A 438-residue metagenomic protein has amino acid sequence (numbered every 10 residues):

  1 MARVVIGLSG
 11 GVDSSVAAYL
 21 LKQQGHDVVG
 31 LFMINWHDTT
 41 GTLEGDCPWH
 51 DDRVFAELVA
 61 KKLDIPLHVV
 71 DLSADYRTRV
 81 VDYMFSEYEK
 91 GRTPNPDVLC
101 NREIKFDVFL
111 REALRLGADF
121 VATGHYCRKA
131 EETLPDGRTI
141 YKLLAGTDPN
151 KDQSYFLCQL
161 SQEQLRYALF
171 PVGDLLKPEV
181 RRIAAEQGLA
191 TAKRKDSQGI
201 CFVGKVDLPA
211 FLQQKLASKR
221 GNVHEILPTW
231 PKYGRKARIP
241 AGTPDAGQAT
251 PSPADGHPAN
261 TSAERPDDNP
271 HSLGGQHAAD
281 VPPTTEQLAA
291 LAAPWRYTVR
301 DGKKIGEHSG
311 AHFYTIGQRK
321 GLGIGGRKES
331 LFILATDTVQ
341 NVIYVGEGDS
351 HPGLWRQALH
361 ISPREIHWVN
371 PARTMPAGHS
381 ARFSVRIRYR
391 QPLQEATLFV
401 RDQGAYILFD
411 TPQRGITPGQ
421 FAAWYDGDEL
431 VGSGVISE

Functional and structural regions predicted by a protein language model:
M1-Q159, L169, K177-E186, K232-Y233 (+2 more regions): ATP-dependent adenylation/nucleotidyltransferase module used to activate substrates
A122-C127, T133-L134, T139-E438: AMP-forming adenylation/ATP pyrophosphatase catalytic core
